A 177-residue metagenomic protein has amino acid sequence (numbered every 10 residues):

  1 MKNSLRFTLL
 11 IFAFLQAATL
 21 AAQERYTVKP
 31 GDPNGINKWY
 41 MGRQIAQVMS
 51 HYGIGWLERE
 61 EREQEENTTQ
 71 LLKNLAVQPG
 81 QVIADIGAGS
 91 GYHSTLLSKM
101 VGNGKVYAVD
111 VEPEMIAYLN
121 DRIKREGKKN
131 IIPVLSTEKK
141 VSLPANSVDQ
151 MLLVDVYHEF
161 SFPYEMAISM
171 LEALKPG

Functional and structural regions predicted by a protein language model:
E24-A76, V82: Class I SAM-dependent transferase core
G80-G89: Conserved class I S-adenosyl-L-methionine
S90-G102: Conserved SAM-binding loop of SAM-dependent methyltransferases across substrates and taxa, primarily the Class I
E112-E114: Conserved SAM/SAH-binding beta-strand->alpha-helix loop
E126-K139: Conserved SAM-binding strand-loop segment of SAM-dependent methyltransferases
V141-M151: A short acidic, Gly/Pro-enriched loop at the edge of an enzyme's catalytic core that lines a small-molecule cofactor
D149-Y164: A short SAM/SAH-binding and catalytic strip from SAM-dependent methyltransferases
Y164-P176: A short glycine-rich, Lys/Arg-flanked "PGG" loop and its adjoining helix->strand segment in the class I
